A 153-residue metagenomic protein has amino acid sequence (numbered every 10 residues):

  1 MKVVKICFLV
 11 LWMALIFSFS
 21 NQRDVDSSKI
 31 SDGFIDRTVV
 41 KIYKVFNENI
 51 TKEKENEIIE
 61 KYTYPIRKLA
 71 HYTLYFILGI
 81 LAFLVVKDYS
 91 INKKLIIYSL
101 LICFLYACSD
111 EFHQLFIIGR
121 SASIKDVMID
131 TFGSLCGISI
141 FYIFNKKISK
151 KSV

Functional and structural regions predicted by a protein language model:
M1-T73: "…centered on the first transmembrane helix and the immediately adjacent amphipathic helix/loop
K2-V4, Y89-Y98, S123-I124: Membrane-helix interface segments
L11-I16, L95-L115: Small-polar-interrupted transmembrane alpha-helices in polytopic inner-membrane proteins
Y64-L78, I124-F132: Membrane-interface loop-to-helix entry segments
L69, L100-C108, V127, T131-L135: Residue-level signature of the transmembrane alpha-helical core of multi-pass small-molecule transporters
L74-D88, F132-K147: Membrane-interfacial alpha-helical segments at the cytosolic side of multi-pass membrane proteins
C108-I129: Interfacial helix-loop-helix junctions of multi-pass membrane proteins
S149-V153: Short, charged juxtamembrane terminal tails flanking transmembrane helices
